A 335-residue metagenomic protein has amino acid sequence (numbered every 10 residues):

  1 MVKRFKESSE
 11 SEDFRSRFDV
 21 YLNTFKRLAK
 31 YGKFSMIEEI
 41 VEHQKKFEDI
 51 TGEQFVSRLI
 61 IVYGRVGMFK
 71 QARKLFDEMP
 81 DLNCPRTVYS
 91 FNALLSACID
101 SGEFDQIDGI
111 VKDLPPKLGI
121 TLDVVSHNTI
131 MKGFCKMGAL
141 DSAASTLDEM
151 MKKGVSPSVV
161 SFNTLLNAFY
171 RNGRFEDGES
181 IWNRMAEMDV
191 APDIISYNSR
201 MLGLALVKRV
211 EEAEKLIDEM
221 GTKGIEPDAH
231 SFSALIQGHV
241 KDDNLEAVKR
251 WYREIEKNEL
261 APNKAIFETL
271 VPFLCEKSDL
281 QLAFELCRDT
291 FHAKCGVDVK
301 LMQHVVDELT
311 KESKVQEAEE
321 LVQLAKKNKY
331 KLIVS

Functional and structural regions predicted by a protein language model:
M1-L82, Y89, S101-G109, D113 (+3 more regions): N-terminal targeting peptides
S8, Q44, M79, L114-P115 (+7 more regions): Methionine-biased hydrophobic packing positions in alpha-helices, especially within tandem helical repeat solenoids
E12-D13, E48, N83, G102 (+11 more regions): Inter-helix linker motif
R17, Y21-L22, I37, G52-V56 (+22 more regions): Pentatricopeptide repeat
A168-R171, E176-D177, A186-E187: Long, internal scaffold/assembly segments composed of regular secondary structure
V207-Q316, E320-K327, I333-V334: Structured C-terminal portions of repeat-based eukaryotic scaffold domains
